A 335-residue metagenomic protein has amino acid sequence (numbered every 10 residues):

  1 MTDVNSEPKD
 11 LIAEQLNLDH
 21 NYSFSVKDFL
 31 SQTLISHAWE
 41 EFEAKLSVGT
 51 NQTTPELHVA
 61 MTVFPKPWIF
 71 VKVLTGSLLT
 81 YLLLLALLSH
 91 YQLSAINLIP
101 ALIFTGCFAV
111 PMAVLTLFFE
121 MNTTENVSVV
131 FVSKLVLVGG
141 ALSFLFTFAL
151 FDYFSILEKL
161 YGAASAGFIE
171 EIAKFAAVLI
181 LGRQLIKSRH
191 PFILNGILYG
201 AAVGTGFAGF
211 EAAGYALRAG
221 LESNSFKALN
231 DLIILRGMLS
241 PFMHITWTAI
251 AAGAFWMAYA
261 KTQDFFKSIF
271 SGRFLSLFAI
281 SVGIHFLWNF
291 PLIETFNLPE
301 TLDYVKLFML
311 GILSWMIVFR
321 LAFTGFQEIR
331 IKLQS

Functional and structural regions predicted by a protein language model:
T2-S335: Hydrophobic alpha-helical segments at protein termini of multi-pass membrane proteins
